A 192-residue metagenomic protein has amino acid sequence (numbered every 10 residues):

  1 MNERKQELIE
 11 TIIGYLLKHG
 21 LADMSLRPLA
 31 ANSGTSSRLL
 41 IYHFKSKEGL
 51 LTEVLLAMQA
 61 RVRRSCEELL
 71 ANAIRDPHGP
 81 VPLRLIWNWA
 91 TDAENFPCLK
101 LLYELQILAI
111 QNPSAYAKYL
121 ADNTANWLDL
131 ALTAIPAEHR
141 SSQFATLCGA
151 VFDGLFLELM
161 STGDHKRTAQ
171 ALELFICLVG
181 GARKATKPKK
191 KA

Functional and structural regions predicted by a protein language model:
M1-R4: Short, Lys/Arg-enriched anionic-surface-contact patches
E7, T11, Y15-G49, E53: Helix-turn-helix
E7, T11-K18, S65-L69, L101 (+2 more regions): Solvent-exposed, amphipathic alpha-helical segments
E53, E67-L99, F144-C148: Hydrophobic alpha-helical connector segments
L56-R63: Short, basic, alpha-helical segments at the C-terminal edge of helix-turn-helix-like DNA-binding modules
R63-E68, A93-Y103, I110-P136, T146 (+1 more regions): Amphipathic alpha-helical packing segments from all-alpha helical-bundle domains
K100-I107, H139-S161, A169-L178: Hydrophobic alpha-helical segments that form the core of small-molecule binding pockets and/or dimer interfaces
K187-A192: Polybasic, lysine-enriched low-complexity intrinsically disordered terminal tails
